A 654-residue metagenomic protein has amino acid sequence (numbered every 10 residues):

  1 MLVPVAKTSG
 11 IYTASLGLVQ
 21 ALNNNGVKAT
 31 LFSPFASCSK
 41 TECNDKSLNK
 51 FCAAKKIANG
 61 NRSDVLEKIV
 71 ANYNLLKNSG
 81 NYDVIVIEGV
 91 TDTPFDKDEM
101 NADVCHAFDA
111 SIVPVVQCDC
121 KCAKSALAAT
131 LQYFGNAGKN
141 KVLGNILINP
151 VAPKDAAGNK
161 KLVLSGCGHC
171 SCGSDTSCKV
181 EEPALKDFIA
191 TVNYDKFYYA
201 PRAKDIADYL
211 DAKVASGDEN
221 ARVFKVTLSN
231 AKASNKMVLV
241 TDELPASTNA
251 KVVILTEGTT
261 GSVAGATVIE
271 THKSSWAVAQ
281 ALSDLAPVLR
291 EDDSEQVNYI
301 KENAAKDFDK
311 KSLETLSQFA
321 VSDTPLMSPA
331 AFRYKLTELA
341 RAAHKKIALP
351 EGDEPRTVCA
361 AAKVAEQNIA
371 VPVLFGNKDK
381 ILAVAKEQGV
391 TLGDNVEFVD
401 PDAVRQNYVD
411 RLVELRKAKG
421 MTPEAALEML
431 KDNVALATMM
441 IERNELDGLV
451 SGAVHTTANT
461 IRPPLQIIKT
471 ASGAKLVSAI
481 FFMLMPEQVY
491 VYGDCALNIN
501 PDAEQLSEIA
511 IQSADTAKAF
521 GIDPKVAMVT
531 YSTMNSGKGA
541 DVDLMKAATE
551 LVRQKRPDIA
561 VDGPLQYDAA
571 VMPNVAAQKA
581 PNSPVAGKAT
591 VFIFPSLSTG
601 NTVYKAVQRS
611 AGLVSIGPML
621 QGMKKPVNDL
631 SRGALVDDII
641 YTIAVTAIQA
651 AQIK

Functional and structural regions predicted by a protein language model:
M1-D323: Flexible phosphate-sensing "switch/lid" loops adjacent to ATP/NTP-binding sites across phosphate-transfer
T324-A586, V591-K654: Anion-binding alpha/beta catalytic cores of soluble intermediary-metabolism enzymes, centered on
